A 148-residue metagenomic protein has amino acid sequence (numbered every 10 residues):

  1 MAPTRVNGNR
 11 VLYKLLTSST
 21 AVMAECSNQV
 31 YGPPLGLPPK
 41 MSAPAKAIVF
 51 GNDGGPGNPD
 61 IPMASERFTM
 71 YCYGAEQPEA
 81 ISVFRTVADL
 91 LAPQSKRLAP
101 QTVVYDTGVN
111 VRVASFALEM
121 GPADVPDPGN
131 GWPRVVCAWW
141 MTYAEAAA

Functional and structural regions predicted by a protein language model:
M1-P59, K96-V109: Small/polar-rich, solvent-exposed N-terminal microdomains that initiate assembly or binding
T4, E79, G131: Conserved acidic
V11, Y71-Y73, A138-W140: A general secondary-structure boundary signal
A24-P78, A114-P128, A146: Short, solvent-exposed beta-alpha or beta-beta edge segments that form flexible loop/patches at the rim of ligand
A75-P100: Extracellular/virion structural assembly segments
A92-A148: Acidic-leaning, charged glycine-interspersed low-complexity segments
